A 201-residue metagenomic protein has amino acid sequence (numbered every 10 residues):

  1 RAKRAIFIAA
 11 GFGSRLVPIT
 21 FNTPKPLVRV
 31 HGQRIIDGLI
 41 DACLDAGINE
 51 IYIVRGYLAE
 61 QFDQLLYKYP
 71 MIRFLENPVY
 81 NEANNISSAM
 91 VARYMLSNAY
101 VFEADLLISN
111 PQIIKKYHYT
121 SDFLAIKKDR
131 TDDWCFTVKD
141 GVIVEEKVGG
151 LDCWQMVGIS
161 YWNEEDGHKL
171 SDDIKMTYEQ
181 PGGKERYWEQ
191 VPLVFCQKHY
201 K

Functional and structural regions predicted by a protein language model:
R1-F21: N-terminal nucleotide-binding beta1-loop-alpha1 segment
R1-F7, Q33-A99, Q180: Conserved N-terminal catalytic core of the sugar/cofactor nucleotidyltransferase
A9, R55, E103, I126: Short beta-strand/turn micro-motifs composed of small residues that flank or help shape donor/cofactor-binding pockets
N22-I35: Short catalytic helix/loop segments, enriched in acidic residues and glycine and frequently bearing histidine
P26, M71-R73, K201: Conserved beta-strand segments of alpha/beta enzyme cores
N98-L107: Short beta-strand-to-loop acidic/aromatic patch adjacent to the donor-nucleotide binding site
N110-G182: Conserved core of the sugar-phosphate nucleotidyltransferase
L193-K201: Catalytic donor-sugar/metal-binding loop of nucleotide-sugar-dependent glycosyltransferases
